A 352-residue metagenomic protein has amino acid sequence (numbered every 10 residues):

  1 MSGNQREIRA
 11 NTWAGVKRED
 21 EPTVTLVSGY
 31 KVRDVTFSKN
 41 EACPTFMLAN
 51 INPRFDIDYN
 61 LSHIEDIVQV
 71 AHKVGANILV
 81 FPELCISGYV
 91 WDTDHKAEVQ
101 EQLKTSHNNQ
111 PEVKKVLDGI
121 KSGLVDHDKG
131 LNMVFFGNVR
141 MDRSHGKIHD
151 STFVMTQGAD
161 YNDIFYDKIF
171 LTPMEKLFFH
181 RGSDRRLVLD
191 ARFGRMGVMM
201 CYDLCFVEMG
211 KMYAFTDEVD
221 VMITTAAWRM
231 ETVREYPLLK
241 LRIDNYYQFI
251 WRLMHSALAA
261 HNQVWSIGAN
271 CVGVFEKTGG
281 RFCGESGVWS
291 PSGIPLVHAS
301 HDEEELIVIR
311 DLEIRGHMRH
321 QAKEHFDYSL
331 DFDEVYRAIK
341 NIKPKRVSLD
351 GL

Functional and structural regions predicted by a protein language model:
G3-D34, H261, W265-L352: C-terminal beta-strand edge segments of enzyme domains
G15-I78, I223: N-terminal active-site segment of His-dependent metallophosphoesterases
M47, F153-M155, G287: Conserved hydrophobic/aromatic positions in well-ordered beta-strands
I51, E83, G137-R140, I169 (+3 more regions): Active-site-proximal beta-strand/loop segments in catalytic clefts of secreted hydrolases
N60, V68-E98, V134-F136, D203 (+3 more regions): Active-site beta-strand/loop signature of hydrolases that rely on acidic residues for catalysis
D94-P111: A charged helix-plus-loop insertion that forms the helical arch/lid used to bind and gate nucleic-acid substrates
H107-F136, L204-L306: CN hydrolase (nitrilase-like) catalytic-core segments centered on the catalytic cysteine and neighboring Lys/Glu
M141-P237, R242-L253, M318-Y328: Active-site catalytic loop in hydrolytic enzyme cores
